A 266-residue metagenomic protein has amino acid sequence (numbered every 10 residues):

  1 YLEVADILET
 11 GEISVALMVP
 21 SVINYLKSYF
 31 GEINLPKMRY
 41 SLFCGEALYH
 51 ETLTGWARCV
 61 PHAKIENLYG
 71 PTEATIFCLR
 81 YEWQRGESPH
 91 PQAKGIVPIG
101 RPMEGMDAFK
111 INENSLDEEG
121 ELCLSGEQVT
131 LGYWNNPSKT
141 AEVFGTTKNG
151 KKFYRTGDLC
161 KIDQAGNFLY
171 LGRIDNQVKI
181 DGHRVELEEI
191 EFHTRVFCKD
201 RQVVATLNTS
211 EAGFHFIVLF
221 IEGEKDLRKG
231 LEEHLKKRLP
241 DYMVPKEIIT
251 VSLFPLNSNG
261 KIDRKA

Functional and structural regions predicted by a protein language model:
Y1-L116, E121-Q128, F153, V178: Motif- and composition-driven signal specific to adenylation
K64-N67, E82-A266: AMP-dependent adenylate-forming
